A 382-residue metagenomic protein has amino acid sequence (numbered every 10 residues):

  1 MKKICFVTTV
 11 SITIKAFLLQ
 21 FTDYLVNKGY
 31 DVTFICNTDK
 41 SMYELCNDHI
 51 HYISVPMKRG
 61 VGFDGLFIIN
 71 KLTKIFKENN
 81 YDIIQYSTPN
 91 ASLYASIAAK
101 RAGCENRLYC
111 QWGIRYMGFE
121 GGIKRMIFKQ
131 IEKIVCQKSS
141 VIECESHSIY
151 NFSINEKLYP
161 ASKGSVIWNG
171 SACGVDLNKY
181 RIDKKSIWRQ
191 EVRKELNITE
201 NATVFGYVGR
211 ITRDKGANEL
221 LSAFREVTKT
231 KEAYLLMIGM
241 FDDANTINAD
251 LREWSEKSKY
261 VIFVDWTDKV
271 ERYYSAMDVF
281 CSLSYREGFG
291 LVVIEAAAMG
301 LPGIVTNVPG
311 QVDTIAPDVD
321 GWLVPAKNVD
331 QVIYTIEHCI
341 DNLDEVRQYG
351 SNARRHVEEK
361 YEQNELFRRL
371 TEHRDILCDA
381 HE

Functional and structural regions predicted by a protein language model:
K15-Q20, T203, Y207-E226, D330: A conserved mid-protein helix/loop that constitutes part of the nucleotide-sugar donor-binding site
K40-Y43, K138-K179: A short, active-site helix/loop in glycosyltransferases that binds the activated sugar's phosphate group
M42-C46, K231-Y260: Short, structured helix-loop element that forms part of the nucleotide-activated donor/catalytic region
Y86-S92, Q111: Short His-centered aromatic/hydrophobic patch
E191-K194, Q331, H338, E345-K360 (+1 more regions): A short, well-ordered alpha-helix in the C-terminal region of glycosyltransferases
W266, Y285: Aromatic "clamp/platform" in nucleotide-sugar-dependent glycosyltransferases that forms part of the donor/acceptor
V293, P302-V305, I315: Short hydrophobic beta-strand element within catalytic cores of glycosyltransferases and related nucleotide-activated
P317-D318, W322-V329, H338-L343: Conserved acidic donor-binding segment of nucleotide-sugar-dependent glycosyltransferases
